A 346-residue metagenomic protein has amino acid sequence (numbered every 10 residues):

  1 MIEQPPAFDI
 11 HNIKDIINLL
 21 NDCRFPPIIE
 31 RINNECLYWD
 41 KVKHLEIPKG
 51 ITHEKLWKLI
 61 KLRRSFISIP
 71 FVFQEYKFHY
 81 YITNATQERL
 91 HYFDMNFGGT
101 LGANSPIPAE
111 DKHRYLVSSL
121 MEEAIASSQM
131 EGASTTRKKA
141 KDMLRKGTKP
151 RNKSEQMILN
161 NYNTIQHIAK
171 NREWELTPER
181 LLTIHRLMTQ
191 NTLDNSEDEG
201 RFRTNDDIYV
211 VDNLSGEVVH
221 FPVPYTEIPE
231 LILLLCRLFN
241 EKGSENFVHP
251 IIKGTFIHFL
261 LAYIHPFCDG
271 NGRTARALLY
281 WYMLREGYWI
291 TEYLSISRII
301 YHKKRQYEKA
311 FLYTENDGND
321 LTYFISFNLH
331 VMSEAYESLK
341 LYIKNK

Functional and structural regions predicted by a protein language model:
M1-D269, R273-K346: FIC/Doc superfamily catalytic core
